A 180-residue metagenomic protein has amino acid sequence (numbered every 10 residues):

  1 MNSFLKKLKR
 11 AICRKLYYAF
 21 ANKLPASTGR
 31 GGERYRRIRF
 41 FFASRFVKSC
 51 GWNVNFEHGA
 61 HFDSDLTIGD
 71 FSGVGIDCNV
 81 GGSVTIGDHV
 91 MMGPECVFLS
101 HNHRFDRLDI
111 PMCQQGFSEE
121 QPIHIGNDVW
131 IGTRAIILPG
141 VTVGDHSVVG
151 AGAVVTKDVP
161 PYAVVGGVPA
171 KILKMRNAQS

Functional and structural regions predicted by a protein language model:
M1-F46, W52, H89, R104-D106 (+3 more regions): Terminal amphipathic alpha-helical/low-complexity segments used for targeting or macromolecular assembly
E33-R36, F40, A60-I68, G73-V141 (+2 more regions): Flexible, glycine/small-residue-enriched loop-and-beta-strand segment within the central core of proteins
N53-F56, V74: Extracellular beta-strand-rich, repetitive "passenger/adhesive" scaffolds that bind or process carbohydrates
G132-V148, A153-K157: Beta-rich strand-turn-strand
V165: Conserved active-site beta-strand element of glycosyltransferases/polysaccharide synthases
